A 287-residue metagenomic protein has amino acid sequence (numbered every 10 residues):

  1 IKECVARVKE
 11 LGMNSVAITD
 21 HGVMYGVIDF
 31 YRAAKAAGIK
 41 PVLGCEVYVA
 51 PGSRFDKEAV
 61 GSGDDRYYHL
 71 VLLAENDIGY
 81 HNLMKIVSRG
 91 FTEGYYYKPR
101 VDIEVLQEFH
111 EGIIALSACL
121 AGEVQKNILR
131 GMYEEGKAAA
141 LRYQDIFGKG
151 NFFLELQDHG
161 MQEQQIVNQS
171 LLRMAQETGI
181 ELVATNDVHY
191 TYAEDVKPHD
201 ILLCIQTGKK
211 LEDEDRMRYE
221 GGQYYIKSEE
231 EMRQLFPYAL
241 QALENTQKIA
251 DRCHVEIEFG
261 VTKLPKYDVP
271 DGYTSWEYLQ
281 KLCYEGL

Functional and structural regions predicted by a protein language model:
I1-L287: Phosphodiester-processing cores and adjacent nucleic acid-binding clamps
